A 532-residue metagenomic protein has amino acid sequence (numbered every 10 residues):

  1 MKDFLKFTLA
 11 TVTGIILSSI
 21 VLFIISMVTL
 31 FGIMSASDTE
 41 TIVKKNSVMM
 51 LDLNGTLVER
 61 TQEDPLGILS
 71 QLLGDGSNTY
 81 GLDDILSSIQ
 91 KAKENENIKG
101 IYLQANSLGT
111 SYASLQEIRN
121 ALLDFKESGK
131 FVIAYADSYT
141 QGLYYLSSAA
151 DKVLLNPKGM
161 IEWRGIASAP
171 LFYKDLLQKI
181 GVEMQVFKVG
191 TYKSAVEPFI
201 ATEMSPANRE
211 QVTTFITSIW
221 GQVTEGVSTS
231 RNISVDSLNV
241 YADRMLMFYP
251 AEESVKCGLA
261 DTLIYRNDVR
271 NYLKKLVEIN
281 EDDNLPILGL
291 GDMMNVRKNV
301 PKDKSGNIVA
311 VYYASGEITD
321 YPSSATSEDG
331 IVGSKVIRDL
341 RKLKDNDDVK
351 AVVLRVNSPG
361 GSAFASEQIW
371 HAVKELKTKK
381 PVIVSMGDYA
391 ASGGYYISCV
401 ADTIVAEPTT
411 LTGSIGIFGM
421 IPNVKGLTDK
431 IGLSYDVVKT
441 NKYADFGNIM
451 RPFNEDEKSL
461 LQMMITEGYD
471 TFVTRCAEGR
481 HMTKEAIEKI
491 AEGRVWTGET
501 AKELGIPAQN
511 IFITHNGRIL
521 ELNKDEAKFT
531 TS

Functional and structural regions predicted by a protein language model:
K2-D243, F248, A260, K274-K380 (+2 more regions): Small-residue-centered hinge/linker elements
D236-K256, T262, H481-A508: Amphipathic alpha-helical substructures
V255, A260-Y272, I279: Conserved glycine-bearing catalytic or ligand-binding loops at nucleotide- and phosphate-handling centers of large
I383: Hydrophobic "anchor" residues on beta-strands that sit immediately upstream of conserved functional sites
M386: Active-site neighborhood of thiol-dependent amide/isopeptide-bond enzymes
